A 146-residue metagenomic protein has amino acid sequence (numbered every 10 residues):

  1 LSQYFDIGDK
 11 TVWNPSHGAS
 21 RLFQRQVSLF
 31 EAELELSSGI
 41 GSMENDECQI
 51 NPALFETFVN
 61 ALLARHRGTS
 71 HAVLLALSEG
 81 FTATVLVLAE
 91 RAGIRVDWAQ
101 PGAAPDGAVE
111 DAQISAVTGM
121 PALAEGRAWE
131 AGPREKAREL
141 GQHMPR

Functional and structural regions predicted by a protein language model:
L1-R146: Acidic (Asp/Glu-rich) sequence patches and key acidic residues that form negatively charged surfaces used
